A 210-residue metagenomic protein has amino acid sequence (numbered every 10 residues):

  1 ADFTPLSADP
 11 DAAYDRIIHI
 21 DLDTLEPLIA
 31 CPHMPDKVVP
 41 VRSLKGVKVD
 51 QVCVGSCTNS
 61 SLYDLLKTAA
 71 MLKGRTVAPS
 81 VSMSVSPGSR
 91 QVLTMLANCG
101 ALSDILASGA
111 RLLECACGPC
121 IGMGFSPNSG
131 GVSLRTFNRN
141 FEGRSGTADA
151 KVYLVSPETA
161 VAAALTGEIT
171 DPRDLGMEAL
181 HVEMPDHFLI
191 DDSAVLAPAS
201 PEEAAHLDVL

Functional and structural regions predicted by a protein language model:
A1-L210: Fe-S-dependent hydro-lyases/dehydratases of central metabolism
